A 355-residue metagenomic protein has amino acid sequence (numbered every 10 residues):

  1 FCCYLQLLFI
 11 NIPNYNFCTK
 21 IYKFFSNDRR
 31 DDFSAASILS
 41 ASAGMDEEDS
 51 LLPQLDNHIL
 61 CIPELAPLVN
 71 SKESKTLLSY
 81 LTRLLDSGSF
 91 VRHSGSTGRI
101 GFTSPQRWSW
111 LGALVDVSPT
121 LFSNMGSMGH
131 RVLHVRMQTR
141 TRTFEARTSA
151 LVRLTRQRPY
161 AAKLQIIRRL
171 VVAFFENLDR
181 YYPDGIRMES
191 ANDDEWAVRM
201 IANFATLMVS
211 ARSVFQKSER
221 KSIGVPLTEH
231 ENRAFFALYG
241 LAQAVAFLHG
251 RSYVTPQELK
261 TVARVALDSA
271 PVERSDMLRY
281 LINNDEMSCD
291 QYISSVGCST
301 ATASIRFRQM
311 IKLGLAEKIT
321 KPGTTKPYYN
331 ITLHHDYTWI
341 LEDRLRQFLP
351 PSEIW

Functional and structural regions predicted by a protein language model:
F1, Q6, R83, F235-F247 (+1 more regions): Contiguous, well-ordered alpha-helical segments that form the cores/surfaces of helical PPI scaffolds
F1-A146, V152-R153, R180-P183, R308-P322: Conserved ASCE/P-loop NTPase catalytic core
C18-I21, F144-R147, D268-D285: Charged/polar, low-hydrophobicity segments characteristic of intrinsically disordered regions and flexible loops
Y22, E73, T82-S89, T206-V209 (+4 more regions): Signal for well-folded cores of large energy- and translation-related assemblies
G101-R107, V117-A263: Phosphate-sensing "switch" segment of ASCE/P-loop ATPases
P256-D276, S299: Short alpha-helical segments that sit at the start of domains
S275-W355: Terminal-proximal interaction/regulatory segments of ATP-powered molecular machines
